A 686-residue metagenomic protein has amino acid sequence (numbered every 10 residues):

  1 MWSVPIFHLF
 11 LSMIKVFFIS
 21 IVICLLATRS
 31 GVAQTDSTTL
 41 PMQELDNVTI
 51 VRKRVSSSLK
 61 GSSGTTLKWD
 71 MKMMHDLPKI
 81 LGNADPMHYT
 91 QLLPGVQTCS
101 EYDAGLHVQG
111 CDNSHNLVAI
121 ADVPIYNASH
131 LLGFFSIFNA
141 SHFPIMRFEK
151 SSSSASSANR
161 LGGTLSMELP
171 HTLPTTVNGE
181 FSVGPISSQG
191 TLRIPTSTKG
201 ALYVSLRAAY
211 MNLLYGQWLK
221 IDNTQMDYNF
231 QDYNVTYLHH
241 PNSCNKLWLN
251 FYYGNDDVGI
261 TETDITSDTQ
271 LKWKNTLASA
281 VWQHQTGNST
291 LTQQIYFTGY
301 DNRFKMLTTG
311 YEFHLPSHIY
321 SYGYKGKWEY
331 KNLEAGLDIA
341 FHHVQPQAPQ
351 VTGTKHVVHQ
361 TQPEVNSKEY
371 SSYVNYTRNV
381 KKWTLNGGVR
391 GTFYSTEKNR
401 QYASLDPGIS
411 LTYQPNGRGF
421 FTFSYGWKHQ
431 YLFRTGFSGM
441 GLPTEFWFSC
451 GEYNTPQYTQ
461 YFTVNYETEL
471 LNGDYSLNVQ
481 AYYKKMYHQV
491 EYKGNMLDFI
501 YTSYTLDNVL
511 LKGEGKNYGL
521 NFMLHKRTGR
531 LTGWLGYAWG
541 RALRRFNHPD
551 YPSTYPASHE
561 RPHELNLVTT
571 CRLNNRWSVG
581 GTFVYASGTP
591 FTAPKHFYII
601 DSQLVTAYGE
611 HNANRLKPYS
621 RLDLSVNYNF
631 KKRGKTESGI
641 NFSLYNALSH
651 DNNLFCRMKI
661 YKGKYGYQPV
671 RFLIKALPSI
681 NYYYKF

Functional and structural regions predicted by a protein language model:
Q34-D76, M87-H88, N113, V479: Short, acidic, small-residue-rich periplasmic hinge/interaction motif at the N-terminus of Gram-negative outer-membrane
T35, M211, M226-Y228, C244-S321 (+3 more regions): Flexible loop and strand-edge segments within Gram-negative outer membrane beta-barrel domains
G61-S114, D122-A140, P144-S153: Periplasmic N-terminal accessory/gating domains of Gram-negative outer-membrane beta-barrel systems
L92-L93, I137-N178, Q189-T191: A beta-strand signature from Gram-negative outer-membrane beta-barrel systems, especially the internal plug domain
D301, Q350-T352, G417-F462, G473 (+3 more regions): Surface-exposed extracellular loop regions of Gram-negative outer-membrane beta-barrel proteins, predominantly
S317-K327, Q360-Y373, N472-G536, E564 (+2 more regions): Outer membrane beta-barrel strand-and-loop segments of large Gram-negative receptors, especially TonB-dependent
N379, Y483-K485, N508-K595: Gram-negative outer-membrane beta-barrel transporters
R576, Y585-D601, R621, N627-F686: C-terminal beta-signal and adjacent terminal beta-strands/loops of Gram-negative outer-membrane beta-barrel proteins
